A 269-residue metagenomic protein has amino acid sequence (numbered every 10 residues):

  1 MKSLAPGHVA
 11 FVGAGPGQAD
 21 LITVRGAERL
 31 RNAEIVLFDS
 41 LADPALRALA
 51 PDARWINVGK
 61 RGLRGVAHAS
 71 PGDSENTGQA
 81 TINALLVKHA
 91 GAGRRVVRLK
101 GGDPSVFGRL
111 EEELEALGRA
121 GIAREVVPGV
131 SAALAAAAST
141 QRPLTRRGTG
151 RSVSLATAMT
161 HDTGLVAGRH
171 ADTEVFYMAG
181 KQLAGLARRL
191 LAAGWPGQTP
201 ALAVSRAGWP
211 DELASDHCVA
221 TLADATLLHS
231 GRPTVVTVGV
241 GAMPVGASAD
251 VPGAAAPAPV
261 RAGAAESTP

Functional and structural regions predicted by a protein language model:
M1-V127, A223, H229-G231: Class I S-adenosyl-L-methionine
M1-V9, E75, G91-V96, R109 (+2 more regions): A contiguous loop/helix-start segment that scaffolds small-molecule binding in enzyme catalytic cores
R25-R29, A50-W55, E112-A116, Q141-P143 (+3 more regions): Short, solvent-exposed amphipathic alpha-helical segments in soluble enzyme and RNA/protein-processing domains
I35-D39, S154-A156, T237: Short, hydrophobic beta-strand segments that form beta-sheet elements in well-ordered domains
D43-A45, G62-G65, S131-A135, S152-S154 (+2 more regions): Short gly/pro/ser/thr-enriched loop/turn and capping motifs at secondary-structure boundaries
R54-K60, G121-E125, L144-R151, P196-A203: Short hydrophobic/aromatic-enriched beta-strand-loop microsegments
R64-A80, A135-A137, T157-M159, D211-A214: Short, charged, surface-exposed secondary-structure boundary motifs
G101-A171, L213-D216: Class I SAM-dependent methyltransferase SAM-binding "motif I" and its flanking Rossmann-like core
